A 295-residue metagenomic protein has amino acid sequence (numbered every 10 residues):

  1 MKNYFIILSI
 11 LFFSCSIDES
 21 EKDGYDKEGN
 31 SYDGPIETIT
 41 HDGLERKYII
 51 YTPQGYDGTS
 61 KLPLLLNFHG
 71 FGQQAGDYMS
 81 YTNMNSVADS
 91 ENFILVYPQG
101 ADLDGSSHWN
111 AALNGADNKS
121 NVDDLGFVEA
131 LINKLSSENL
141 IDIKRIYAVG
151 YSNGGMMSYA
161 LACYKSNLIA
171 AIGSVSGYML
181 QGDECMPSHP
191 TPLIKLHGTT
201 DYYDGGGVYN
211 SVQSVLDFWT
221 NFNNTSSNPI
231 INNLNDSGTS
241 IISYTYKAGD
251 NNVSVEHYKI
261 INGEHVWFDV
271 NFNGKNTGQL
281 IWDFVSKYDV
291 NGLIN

Functional and structural regions predicted by a protein language model:
Y4-F13: Sec-dependent N-terminal signal peptides
C15-L64, G76-M79, S90, S120 (+5 more regions): A domain-start/cap signature at the N-terminus of enzymes
Y56-G105, Q181-G182, Y203-G206, V266-W267: Short substrate-entry loop that stabilizes the transition state in hydrolases
L66-F68, V175, I260: Alpha/beta-hydrolase
Q99-D123: Cap/lid segment of the alpha/beta-hydrolase catalytic domain
G100, G173-L180, G198-D201: Active-site nucleophile loop of the alpha/beta-hydrolase fold
D117-N139: Alpha/beta-hydrolase active-site loop
P192-L196, N210, F222-N295: C-terminal catalytic histidine-bearing segment of alpha/beta-hydrolase fold enzymes
